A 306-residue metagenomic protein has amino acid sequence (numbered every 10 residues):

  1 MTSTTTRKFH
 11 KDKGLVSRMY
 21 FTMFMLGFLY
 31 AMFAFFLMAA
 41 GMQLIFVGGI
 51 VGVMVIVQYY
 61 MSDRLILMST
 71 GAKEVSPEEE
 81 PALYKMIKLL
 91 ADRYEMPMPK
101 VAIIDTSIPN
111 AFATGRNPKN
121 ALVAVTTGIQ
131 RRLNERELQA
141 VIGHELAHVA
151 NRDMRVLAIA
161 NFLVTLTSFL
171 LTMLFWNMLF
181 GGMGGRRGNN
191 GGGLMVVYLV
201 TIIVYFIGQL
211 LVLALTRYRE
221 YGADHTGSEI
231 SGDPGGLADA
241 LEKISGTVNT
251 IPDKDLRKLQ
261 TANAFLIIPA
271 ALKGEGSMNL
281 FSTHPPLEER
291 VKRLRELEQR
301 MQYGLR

Functional and structural regions predicted by a protein language model:
M1-F112, A160-Y221, S231, S245-N249 (+1 more regions): Hydrophobic or amphipathic, alpha-helical segments that drive membrane association/targeting
A72, A111-E135: Active-site scaffold of zinc-dependent metalloenzymes
A82, E137, A158, Y218 (+3 more regions): Alpha-helix N-cap and coil->helix boundary residues
K85-D92, Q139-G143, A147-H148, Y221 (+4 more regions): Short amphipathic alpha-helical coupling elements at transmembrane boundaries
M96-N120, G181-N189, G227-R306: Active-site-proximal gating segments in proteases and membrane effectors
A124, N134-A150, R155: Short alpha-helix carrying the canonical HExxH Zn2+-binding catalytic motif
L146-T165, P234-G235: Catalytic Zn2+-binding segment of zinc metalloproteases
